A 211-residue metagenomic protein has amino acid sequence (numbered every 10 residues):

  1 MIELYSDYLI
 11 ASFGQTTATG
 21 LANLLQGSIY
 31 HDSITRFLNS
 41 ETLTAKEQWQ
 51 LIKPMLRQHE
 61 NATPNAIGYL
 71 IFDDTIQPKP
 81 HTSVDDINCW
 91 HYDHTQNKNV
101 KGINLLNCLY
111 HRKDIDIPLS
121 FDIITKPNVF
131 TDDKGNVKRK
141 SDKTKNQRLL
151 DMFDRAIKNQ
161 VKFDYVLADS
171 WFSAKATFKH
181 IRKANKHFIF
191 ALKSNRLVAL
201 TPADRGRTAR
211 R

Functional and structural regions predicted by a protein language model:
M1-A45, L51: Gly/serine-rich nucleotide phosphate-binding loop at the start of the catalytic core of nucleotide/ADP-ribose-handling
Y8, L38-S120: Active-site-proximal, Lys/Arg-enriched surface segment that forms a nucleic-acid-binding/basic interface patch
G20, Y69-F72, P118-D122, Y165-L167 (+1 more regions): A structural signal for short, well-ordered beta-strand segments and their strand-loop junctions that often border
L25, D73-I76, S170-F172: Short, flexible loop/turn elements at secondary-structure junctions
D32-R36, T42, H94-F163: Electropositive, glycine- and tryptophan-enriched low-complexity nucleic-acid-binding patches
K79-D86, P118-D122, T131-K134, F178 (+1 more regions): Short, conserved acidic/polar surface loops in the N-terminal third of protein domains
D133-R211: An internal, acidic/charged active-site-proximal segment that coordinates divalent cations and/or engages
